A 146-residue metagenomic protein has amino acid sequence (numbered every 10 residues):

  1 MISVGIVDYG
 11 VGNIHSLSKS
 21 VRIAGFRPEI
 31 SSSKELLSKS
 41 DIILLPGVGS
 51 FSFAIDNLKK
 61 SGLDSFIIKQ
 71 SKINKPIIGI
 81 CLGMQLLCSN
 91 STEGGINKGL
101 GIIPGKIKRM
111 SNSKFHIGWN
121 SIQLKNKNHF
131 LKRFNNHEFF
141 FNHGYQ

Functional and structural regions predicted by a protein language model:
M1-G5: Extreme N-terminal starter segment of soluble prokaryotic enzymes
V7-Y9: Short hydrophobic segments within beta-strands
I14, K19-R27: Short helix-loop-beta junction
R27, I42, P76-I78: Structural signature of beta-strand start/N-cap positions in the alpha/beta core of ABC transporter nucleotide-binding
P28-K39: Short acidic low-complexity segments
L37-G47: Short acidic/histidine-rich motifs immediately flanking catalytic phosphotransfer sites in two-component signaling
G49-G118: Cysteine-nucleophile active-site neighborhood
K69-K72, G105-Q146: Amide-donor transfer/coupling interface in amidating biosynthetic enzymes
